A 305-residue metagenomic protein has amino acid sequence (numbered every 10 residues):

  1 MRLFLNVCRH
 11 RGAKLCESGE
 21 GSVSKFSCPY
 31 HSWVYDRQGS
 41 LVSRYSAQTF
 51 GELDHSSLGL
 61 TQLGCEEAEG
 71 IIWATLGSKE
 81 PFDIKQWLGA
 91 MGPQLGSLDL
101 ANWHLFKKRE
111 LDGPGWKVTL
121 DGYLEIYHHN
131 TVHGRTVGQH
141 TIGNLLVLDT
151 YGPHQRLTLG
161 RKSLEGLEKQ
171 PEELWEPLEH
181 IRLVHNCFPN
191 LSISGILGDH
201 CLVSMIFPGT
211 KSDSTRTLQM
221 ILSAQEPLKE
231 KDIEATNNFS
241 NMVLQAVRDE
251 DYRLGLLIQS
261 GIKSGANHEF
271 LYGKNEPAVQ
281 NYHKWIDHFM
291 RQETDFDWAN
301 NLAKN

Functional and structural regions predicted by a protein language model:
M1-S78, F82, G89: Rieske [2Fe-2S] iron-sulfur-binding domain
N6, E66, I71-N305: C-terminal catalytic domain of Rieske-type non-heme iron oxygenases
